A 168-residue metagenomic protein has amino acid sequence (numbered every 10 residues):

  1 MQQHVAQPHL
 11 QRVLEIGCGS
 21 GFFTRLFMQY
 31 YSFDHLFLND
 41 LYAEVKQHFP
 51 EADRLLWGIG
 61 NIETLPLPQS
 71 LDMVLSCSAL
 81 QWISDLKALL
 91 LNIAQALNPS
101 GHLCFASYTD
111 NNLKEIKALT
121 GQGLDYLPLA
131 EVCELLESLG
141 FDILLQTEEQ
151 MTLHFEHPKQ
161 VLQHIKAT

Functional and structural regions predicted by a protein language model:
M1-Q11: Conserved alpha-helix/loop element of class I SAM-dependent methyltransferases that forms part of the SAM/SAH-binding
R12-L65: Class I SAM-dependent methyltransferase SAM/SAH-binding core
E63-V74: A short acidic, Gly/Pro-enriched loop at the edge of an enzyme's catalytic core that lines a small-molecule cofactor
D72-K87: A short SAM/SAH-binding and catalytic strip from SAM-dependent methyltransferases
K87-H102: A short glycine-rich, Lys/Arg-flanked "PGG" loop and its adjoining helix->strand segment in the class I
H102-L129: Conserved class I S-adenosyl-L-methionine
D125-G140: Short alpha-helix
T152-T168: C-terminal helical/coil "lid" or tail adjacent to the Rossmann-like core of SAM-dependent
